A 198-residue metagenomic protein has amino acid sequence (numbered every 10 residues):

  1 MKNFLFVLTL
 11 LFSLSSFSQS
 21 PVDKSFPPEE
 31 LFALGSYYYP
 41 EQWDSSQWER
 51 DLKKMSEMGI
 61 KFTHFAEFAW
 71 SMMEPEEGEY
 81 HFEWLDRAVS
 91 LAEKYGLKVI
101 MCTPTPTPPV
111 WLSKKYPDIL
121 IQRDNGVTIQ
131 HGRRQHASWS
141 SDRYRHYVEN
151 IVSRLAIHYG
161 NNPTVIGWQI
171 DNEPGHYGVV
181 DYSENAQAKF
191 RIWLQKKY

Functional and structural regions predicted by a protein language model:
F4-S15: Sec-dependent N-terminal signal peptides
P21-Q47, K53-F62: An acidic-aromatic substrate-binding cleft motif
F32-S36, K61-F65, V99-C102, I166-I170: Hydrophobic faces of well-ordered beta-strands that scaffold small-molecule active sites in alpha/beta enzyme cores
A33-D44, A66-L85, T128-E149, E173-G178: The substrate-binding groove and active-site-proximal loops of carbohydrate-active enzymes, especially glycoside
E49-I129, S153-G160: Aromatic-lined substrate-binding rim segments of carbohydrate-active enzymes
K94-G96, P108-Y198: Active-site region of glycoside hydrolase catalytic domains
